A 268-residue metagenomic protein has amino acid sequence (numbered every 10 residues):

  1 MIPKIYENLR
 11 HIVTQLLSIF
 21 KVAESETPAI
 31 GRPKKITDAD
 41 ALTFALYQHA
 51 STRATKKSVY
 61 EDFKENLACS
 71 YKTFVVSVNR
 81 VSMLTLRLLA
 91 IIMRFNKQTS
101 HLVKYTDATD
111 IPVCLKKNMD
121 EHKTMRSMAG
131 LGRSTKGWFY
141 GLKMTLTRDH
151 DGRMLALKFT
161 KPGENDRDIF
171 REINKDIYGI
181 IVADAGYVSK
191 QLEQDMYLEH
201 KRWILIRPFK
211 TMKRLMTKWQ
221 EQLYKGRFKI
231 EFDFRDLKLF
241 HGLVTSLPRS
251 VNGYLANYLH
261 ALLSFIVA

Functional and structural regions predicted by a protein language model:
M1-A268: Short alpha-helical elements
